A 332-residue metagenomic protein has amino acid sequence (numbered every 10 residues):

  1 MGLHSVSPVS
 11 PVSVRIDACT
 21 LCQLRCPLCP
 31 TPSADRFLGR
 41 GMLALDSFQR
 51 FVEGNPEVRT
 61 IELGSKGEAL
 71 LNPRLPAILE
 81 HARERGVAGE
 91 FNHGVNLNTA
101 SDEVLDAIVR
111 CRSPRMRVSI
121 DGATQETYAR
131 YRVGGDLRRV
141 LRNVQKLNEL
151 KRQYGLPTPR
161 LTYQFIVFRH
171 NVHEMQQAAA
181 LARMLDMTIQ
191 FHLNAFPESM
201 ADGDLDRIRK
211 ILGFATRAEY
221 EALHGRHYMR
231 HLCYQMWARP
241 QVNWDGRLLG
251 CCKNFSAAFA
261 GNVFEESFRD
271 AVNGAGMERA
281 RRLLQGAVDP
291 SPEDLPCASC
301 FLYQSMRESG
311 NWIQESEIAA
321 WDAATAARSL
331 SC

Functional and structural regions predicted by a protein language model:
M1-R115, E126, R130, G134-R138 (+4 more regions): Conserved alpha-helical substructure of the radical SAM core
S13, D17, T162, F259 (+1 more regions): Amphipathic alpha-helical recognition patches that constitute DNA-binding helices
R15, A238-R239: Short hydrophobic/aromatic beta-strand element in the GNAT-like acyltransferase core that lines or flanks the acyl-donor
L21-Q23, S33-R36, A69, N96-N98 (+9 more regions): Short, solvent-exposed loop/turn segments at secondary-structure junctions
P56-G64, A88-N92, A107-I120, R138-R207 (+3 more regions): Conserved C-terminal portion of the radical SAM core fold that forms the substrate/S-adenosylmethionine-binding
G89, D186-F191, R230-L232, V242-N243 (+3 more regions): Non-catalytic N-terminal targeting/anchoring module and adjacent flexible stem/linker that precedes the structured
E149-T158, T188, F196-L232, R247-L248 (+1 more regions): C-terminal accessory region of radical SAM enzymes
Y234-M236: Short, small/polar residue-rich loop motifs at catalytic or cofactor-binding pockets
